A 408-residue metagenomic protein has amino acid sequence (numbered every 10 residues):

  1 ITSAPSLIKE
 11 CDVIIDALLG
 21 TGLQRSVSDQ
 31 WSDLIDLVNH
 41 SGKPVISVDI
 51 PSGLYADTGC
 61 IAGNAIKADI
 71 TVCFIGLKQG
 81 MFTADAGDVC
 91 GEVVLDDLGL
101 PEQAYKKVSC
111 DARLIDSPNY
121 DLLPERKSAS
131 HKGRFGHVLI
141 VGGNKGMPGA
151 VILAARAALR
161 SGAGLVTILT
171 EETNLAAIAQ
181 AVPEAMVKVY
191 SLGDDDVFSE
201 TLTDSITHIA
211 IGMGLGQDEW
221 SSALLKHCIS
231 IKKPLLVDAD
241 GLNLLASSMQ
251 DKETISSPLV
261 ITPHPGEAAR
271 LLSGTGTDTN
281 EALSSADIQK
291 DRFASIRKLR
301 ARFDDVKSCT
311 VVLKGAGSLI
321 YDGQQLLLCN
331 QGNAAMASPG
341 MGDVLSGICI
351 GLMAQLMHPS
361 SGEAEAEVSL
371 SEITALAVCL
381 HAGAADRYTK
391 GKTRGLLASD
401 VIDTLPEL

Functional and structural regions predicted by a protein language model:
I1-I8: S-adenosyl-L-methionine/SAH cofactor-binding core of RNA-modifying enzymes
T2, I50-A56, Q79, D194-D195 (+1 more regions): Short acidic loop-to-helix transition motifs that present clustered carboxylates
I8-K9, I70, M81-L236, N243-I261 (+1 more regions): Small-residue (G/A/S/T)-rich helix-start motifs and N-terminal tracts that mark the onset
D12-V13, L18-C110: Internal gly/pro-rich beta-alpha loop/helix module that stabilizes soluble enzyme cofactors or their anionic handles
